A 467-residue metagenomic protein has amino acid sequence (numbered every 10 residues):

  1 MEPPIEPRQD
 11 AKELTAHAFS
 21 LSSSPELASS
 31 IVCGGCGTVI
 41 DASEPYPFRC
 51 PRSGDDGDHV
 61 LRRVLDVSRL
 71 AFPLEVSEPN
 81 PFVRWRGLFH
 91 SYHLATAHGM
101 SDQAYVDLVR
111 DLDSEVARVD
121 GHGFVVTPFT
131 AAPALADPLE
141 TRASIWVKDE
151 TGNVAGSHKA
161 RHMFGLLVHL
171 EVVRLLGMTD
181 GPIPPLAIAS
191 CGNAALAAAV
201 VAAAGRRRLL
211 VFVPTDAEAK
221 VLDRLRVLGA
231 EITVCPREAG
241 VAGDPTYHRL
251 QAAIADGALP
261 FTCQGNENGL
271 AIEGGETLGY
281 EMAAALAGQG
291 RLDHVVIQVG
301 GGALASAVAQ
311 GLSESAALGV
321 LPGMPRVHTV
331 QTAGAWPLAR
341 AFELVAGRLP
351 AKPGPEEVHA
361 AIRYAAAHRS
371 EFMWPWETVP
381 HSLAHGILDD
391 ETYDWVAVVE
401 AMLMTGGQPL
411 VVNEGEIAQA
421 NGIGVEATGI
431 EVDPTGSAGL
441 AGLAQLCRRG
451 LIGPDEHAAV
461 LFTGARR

Functional and structural regions predicted by a protein language model:
S23, S29-D111: N-terminal juxtadomain amphipathic helix that follows a signal peptide/anchor or precedes a small N-terminal auxiliary
S91-T179: Positively charged, low-complexity intrinsically disordered leader regions
A160-L166, A187-G205, E218-L222, I272 (+3 more regions): Short glycine/serine/threonine-rich phosphate/pyrophosphate-binding segments that cradle anionic phosphate groups
L176-V201, G205-P214, R291-G301, V327 (+1 more regions): A short, small-residue-rich loop immediately preceding and capping a beta-strand
P182-P185, A194-G240, D244-A253, A339-E343: Active-site-proximal loop->helix
R237-C263, E314-E431: Active-site/ligand-binding loops adjacent to catalytic centers
R249-L318, Q419-G422: Active-site/ligand-binding-proximal alpha/beta "capping" segment
L440-R467: Catalytic phosphate/nucleotide-handling subdomain of diverse soluble enzymes
